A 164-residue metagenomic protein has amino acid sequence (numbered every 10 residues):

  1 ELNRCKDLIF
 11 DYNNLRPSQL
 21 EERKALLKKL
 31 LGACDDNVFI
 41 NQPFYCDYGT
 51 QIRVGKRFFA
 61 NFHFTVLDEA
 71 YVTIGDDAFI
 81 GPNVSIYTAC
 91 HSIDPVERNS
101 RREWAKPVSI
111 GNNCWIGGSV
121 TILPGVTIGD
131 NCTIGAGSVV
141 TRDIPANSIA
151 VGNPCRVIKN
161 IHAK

Functional and structural regions predicted by a protein language model:
E1-N37, C155-K159, A163-K164: Terminal amphipathic alpha-helical/low-complexity segments used for targeting or macromolecular assembly
Y12-N13, R142-N147: Short arginine-rich
D35, G111, P145: Short conserved AdoMet
F44-V54, F59-T127, N153-K164: Flexible, glycine/small-residue-enriched loop-and-beta-strand segment within the central core of proteins
Y87, T141, I149-V151: Structural detector of well-ordered beta-strand residues that form the stable sheet scaffold of enzyme domains
W115, T133, I149-V151: Short-chain dehydrogenase/reductase
G117-D143: Beta-rich strand-turn-strand
